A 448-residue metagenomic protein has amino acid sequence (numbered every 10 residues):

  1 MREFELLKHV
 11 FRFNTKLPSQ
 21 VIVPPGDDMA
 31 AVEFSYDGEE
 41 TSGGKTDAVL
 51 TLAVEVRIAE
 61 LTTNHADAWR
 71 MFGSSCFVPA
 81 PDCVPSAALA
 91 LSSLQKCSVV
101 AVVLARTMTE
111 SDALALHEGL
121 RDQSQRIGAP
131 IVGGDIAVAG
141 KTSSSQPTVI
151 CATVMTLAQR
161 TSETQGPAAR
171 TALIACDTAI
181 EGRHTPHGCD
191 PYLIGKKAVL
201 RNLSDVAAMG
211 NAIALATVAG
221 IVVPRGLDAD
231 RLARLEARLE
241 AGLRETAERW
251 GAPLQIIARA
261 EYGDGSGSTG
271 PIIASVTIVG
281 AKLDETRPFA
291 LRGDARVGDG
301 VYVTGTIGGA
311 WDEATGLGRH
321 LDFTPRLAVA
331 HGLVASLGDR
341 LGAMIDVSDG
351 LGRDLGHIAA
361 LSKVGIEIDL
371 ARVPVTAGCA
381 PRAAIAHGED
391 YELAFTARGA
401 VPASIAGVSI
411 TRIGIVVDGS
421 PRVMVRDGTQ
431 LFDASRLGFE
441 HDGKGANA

Functional and structural regions predicted by a protein language model:
M1-S92, D122-A208, R249-A252: N-terminal glycine-rich phosphate/pyrophosphate-binding loops that anchor nucleotide-derived ligands and cofactors
V23, P167, N202, I385-E389 (+2 more regions): A structural signal for short secondary-structure junctions
P25, F34, A105-S111, P224-A233 (+1 more regions): Active-site-proximal betaalpha loop/short-helix elements that scaffold phosphoryl/nucleotidyl transfer chemistry
A31, I131, N202, G210 (+4 more regions): Residue-level signal for inorganic ion chemistry
A31, T153, T277, D390-R398: Short cationic amphipathic helices and targeting signals
F34-D37, V99, V103-A172, A179 (+1 more regions): Glycine-rich anion-binding loops of enzyme active sites
L157-A158, T396-P402: Helix N-cap motif at beta-to-alpha junctions
G263-G265, T269, S404-A448: Acidic, Ser/Thr/Pro-rich beta/coil linker or hinge segments at domain junctions
